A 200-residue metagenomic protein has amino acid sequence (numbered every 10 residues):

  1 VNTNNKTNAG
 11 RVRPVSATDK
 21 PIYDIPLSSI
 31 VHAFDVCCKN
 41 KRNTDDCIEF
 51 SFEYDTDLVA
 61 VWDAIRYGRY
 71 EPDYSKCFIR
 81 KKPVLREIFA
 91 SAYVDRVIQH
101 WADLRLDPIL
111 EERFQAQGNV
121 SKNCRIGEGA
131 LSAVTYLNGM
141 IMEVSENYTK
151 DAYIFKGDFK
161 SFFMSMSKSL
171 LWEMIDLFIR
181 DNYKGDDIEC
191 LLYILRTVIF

Functional and structural regions predicted by a protein language model:
V1-A17: C-terminal, surface-exposed recognition/capping segments
G10, V94-I98, A133, S167 (+3 more regions): Hydrophobic (often cysteine-bearing) scaffold residues that line and stabilize catalytic clefts of nucleotide/cofactor
A17-V59: Non-catalytic, polymerase-adjacent accessory regions of viral genome-replication enzymes
K20, D103-K168: Active-site-proximal segment of RNA-dependent polymerases
N40-I48, D73-Q99, F114-E128: Short, conserved non-catalytic motifs in the polymerase core
V61-V84, V97, I141, L192-F200: Reverse-transcriptase-like RNA-dependent polymerase core
A64, E146-F200: Conserved polymerase palm-domain catalytic core
